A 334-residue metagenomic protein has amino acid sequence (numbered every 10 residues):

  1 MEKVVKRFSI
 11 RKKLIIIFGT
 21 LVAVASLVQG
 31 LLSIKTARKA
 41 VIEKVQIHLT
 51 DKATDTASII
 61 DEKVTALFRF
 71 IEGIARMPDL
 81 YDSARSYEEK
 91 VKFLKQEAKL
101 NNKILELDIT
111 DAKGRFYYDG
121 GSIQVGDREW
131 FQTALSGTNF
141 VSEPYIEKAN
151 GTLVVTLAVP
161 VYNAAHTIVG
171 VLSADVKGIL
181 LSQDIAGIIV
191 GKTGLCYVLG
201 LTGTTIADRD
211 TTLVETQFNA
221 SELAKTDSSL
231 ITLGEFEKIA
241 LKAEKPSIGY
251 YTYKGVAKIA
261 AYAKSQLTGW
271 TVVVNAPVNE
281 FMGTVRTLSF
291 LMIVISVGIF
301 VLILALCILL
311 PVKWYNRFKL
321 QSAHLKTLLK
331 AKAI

Functional and structural regions predicted by a protein language model:
M1-F8: Non-catalytic regulatory/interaction regions at protein termini and inter-domain linkers
E2, W314, S322-I334: HAMP signal relay module
F8-R85, Q96-K103: Juxtamembrane extracytoplasmic/periplasmic/luminal helical "stalk" adjacent to the first N-terminal
I15-F18, A23, K35, V273 (+1 more regions): Cytoplasm-proximal transmembrane signaling helix
E88-L94, R115, D119-E147, T212-Y250: Extracytoplasmic/periplasmic sensor domains and loops in membrane signaling proteins
A98-I188, K192-L195: Extracytoplasmic/periplasmic ligand-binding sensor regions of membrane-associated signaling proteins
A164, L180-T268: Intrinsic low-complexity, intrinsically disordered coil/linker regions enriched in small/polar and charged residues
G170-K177, I259-V285: Short, hydrophobic beta-strand elements of compact beta-sandwich sensory domains
